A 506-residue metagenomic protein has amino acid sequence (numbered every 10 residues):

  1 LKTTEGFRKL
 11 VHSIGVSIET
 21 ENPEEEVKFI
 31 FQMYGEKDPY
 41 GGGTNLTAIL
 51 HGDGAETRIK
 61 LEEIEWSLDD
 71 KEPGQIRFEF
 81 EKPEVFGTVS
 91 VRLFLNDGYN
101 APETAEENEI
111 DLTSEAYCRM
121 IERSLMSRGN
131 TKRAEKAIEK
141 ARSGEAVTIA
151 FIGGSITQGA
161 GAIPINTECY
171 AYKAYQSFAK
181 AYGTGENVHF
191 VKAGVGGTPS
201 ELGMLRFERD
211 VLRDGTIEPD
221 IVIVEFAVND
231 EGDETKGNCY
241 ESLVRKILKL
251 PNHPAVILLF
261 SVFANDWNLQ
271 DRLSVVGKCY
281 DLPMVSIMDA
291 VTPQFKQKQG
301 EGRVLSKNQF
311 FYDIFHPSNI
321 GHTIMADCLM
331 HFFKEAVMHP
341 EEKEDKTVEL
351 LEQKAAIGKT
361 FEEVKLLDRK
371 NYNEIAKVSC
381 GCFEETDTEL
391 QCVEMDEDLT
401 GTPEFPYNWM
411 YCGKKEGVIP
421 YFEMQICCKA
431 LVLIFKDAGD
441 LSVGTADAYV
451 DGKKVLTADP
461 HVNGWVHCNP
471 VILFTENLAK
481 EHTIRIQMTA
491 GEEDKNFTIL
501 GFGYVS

Functional and structural regions predicted by a protein language model:
L1-I152, T157-P164, G183-E186, I320-T323 (+1 more regions): N-terminal secretory targeting modules
G15, G35, G54-E65, A255-F260 (+2 more regions): Extracellular serine-dependent O-acyl
S127, I149, I163-A171, S200 (+6 more regions): Solvent-exposed, acidic/flexible segments
G129-I138, A171-F178, S200-G215, G237-K246 (+1 more regions): Alpha-helical scaffolding within the catalytic cores of extracellular/periplasmic polymer-degrading hydrolases
T148-I152, T157, H189-G194, D220-F226 (+2 more regions): Structural recognition of the beta-strand scaffold that forms the well-ordered cores of secreted hydrolase catalytic
A150, A162, V195, S200-G237: Oxyanion-hole/transition-state-stabilizing segment in secreted/luminal serine hydrolases and related acyltransferases
S155-Q158, V195-S200, A227-D233, P254 (+3 more regions): Solvent-exposed loop/turn segments at secondary-structure junctions within structured extracellular/periplasmic domains
E225-N229, C239-V275, C279: Active-site segments of SGNH/GDSL-like serine hydrolases that catalyze O-acetyl group transfer/hydrolysis on lipids
